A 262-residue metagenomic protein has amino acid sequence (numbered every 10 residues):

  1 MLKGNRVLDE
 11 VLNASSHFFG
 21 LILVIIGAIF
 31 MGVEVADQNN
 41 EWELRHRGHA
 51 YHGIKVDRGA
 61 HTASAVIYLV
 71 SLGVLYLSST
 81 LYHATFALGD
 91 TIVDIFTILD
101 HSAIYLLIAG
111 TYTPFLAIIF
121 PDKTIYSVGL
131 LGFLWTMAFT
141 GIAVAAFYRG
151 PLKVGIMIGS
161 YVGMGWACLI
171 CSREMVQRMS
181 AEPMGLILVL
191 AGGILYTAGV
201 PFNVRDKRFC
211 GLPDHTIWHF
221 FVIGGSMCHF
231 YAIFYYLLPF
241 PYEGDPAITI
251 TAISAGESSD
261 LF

Functional and structural regions predicted by a protein language model:
M1-F262: Multi-pass alpha-helical transmembrane bundles in non-GPCR membrane proteins that perform intramembrane catalysis
